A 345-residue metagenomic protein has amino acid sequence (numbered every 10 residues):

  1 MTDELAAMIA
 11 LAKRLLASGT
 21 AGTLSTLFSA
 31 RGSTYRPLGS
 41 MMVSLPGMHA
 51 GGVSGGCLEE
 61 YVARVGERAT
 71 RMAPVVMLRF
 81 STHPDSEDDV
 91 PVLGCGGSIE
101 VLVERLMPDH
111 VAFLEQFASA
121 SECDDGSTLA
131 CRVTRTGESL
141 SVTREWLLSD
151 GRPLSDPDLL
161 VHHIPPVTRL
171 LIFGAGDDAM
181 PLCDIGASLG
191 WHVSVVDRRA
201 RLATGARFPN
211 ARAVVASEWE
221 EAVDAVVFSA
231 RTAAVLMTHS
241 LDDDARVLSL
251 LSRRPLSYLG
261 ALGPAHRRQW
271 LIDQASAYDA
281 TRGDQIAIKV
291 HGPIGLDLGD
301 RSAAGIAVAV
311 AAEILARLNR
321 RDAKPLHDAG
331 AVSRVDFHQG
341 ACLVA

Functional and structural regions predicted by a protein language model:
M1-R198, L202-V215, S229-A233, Q274 (+2 more regions): Segments forming oxygen-rich coordination pockets for charged ligands
G55, L106, A175, S240-L241 (+2 more regions): Short beta->alpha junction loops/turns
T168, F173, M237-T238, A261-L262 (+1 more regions): Thr-Gly-centered strand-to-loop micro-motif
V196, A233, T238-D244, S249-Q274: ADP-ribose/adenylate-binding Rossmann-like module
P209-N210, R254-P255, I286: Short, structured coil segments at secondary-structure junctions
S217-A222, D242: Conserved SAM/SAH-binding loop
E220-A230: Short amphipathic alpha-helix with an adjacent loop that forms part of the alpha/beta core around
A261-A345: Adenosine-phosphate binding glycine-rich loop
